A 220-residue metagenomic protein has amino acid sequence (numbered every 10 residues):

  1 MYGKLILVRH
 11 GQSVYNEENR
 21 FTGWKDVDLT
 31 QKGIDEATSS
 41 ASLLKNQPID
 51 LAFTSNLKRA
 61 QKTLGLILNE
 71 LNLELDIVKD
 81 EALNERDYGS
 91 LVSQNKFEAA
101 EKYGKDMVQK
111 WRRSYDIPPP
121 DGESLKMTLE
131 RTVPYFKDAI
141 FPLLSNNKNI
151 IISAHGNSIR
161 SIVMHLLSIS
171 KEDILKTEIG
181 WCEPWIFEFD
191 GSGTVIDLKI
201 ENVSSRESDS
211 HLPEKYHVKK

Functional and structural regions predicted by a protein language model:
M1-D50, K62-L73, E101-K102, N146 (+2 more regions): An N-terminal RHG(E/S)-centered segment typical of histidine phosphatases
Y2, Q61, N69-L71, P134-V195: Active-site-adjacent alpha-helix immediately C-terminal to a catalytic or transition-state-stabilizing loop
H10, A82, H155: Active-site glycine-centered loops adjacent to acidic/histidine catalytic or metal-binding residues that shape
K32-S39, M127-Y135: A non-catalytic, amphipathic alpha-helix used as a structural packing/dimerization or gating element in enzyme scaffolds
T38-Q109, L167-I169, I174-I186: Phosphate-coordination/substrate-recognition cap region in phosphate-metabolizing enzymes
T54-S55, E130, S153-A154: Short beta-strand scaffold positions
M107-M127: Short glycine/proline- and acidic residue-enriched helix-loop micro-motifs that form flexible lids or anion-recognition
